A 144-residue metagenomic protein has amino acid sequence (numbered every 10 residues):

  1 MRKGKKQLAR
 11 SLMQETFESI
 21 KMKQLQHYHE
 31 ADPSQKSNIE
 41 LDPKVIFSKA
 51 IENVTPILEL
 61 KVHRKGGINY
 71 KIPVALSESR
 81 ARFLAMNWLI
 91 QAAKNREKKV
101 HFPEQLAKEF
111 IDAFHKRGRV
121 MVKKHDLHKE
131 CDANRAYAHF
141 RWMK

Functional and structural regions predicted by a protein language model:
M1-K3, Q7-R10, Q14-K144: Strongly charged
